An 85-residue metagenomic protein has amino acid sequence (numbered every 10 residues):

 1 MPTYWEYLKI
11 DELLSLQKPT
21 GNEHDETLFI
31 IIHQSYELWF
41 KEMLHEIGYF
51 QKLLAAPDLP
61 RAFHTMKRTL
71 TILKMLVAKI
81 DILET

Functional and structural regions predicted by a protein language model:
M1-T85: Surface-exposed peri-terminal alpha-helical interaction modules
